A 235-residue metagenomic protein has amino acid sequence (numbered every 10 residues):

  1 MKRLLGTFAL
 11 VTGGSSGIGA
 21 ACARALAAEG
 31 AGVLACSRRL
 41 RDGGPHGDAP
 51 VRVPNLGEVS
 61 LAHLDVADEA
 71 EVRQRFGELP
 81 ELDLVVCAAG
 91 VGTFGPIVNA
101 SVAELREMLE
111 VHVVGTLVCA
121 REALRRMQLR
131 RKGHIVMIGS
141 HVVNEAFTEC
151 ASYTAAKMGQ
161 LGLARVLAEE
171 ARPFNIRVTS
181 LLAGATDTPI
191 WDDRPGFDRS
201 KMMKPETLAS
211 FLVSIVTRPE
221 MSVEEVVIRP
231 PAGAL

Functional and structural regions predicted by a protein language model:
S15-S16: Conserved glycine-rich cofactor-binding loop
E29-H46: Conserved glycine-rich Rossmann-like NAD(P)H-binding loop of the short-chain dehydrogenase/reductase
P96-I97, E104-R106: Substrate-binding pocket helix/loop in short-chain dehydrogenase/reductase
A120, A156: Active-site helix of classical SDR
S140: Residue(s) in the substrate-gating loop at a strand-loop-helix junction that position the organic substrate next
E145, V166-I176: Active-site-adjacent segment of SDR/Rossmann-fold oxidoreductases
P173-I176, S180, F197-L235: C-terminal helical subdomain
